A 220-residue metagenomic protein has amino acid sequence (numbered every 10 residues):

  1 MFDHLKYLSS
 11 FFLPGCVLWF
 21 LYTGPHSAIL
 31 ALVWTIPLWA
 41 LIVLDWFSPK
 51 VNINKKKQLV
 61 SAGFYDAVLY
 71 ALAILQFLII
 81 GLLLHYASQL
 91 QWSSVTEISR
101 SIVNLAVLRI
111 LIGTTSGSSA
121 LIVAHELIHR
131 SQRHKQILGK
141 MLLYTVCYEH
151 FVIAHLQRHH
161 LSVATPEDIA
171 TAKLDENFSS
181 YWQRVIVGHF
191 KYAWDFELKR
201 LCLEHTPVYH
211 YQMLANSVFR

Functional and structural regions predicted by a protein language model:
M1, Q58, K199-L214: Short juxtamembrane and helix-loop transition motifs at transmembrane-helix boundaries in membrane proteins
M1-P49, G63-Y86, V95-G117, H210-R220: Alpha-helical bilayer-embedded segments of polytopic membrane proteins, i.e., transmembrane/intramembrane helices
W39-K50, I112-H129, E149-V152, V185-A193: Transmembrane alpha-helical segments that form the membrane-embedded catalytic/substrate-channel core of multi-pass
P49-L59, E126-S131, Q157-L161: A cytosolic-side transmembrane-helix exit/cap motif
K56-A67, L142: Membrane-interface segments at loop-to-transmembrane junctions
E97-L111, T115, S119-Y144: Membrane-interface helix-loop-helix junctions at boundaries between adjacent transmembrane segments
R133-H205: Membrane-proximal soluble regions of multi-pass membrane proteins
